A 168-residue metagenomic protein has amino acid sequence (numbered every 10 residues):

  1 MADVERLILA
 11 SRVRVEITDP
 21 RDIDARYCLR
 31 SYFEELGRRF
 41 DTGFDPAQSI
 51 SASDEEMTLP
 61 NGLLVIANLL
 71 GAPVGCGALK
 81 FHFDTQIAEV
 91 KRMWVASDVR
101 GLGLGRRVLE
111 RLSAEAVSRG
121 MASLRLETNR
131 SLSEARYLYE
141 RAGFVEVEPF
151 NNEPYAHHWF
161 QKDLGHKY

Functional and structural regions predicted by a protein language model:
M1, L7-A10, R14, P20-R21 (+4 more regions): C-terminal "cap" of GNAT-fold acetyltransferases
A10-I87, K91, A96, L109-E110 (+3 more regions): Acetyl-CoA-dependent GNAT
G71, G103, G120: Conserved G/P- and acidic residue-centered "switch" motifs that form tight phosphate/ATP-binding loops in soluble
A96-D98, L102, R130: Active-site acidic-Proline motif in GNAT/NAT acetyltransferases
R100, V117, E140: Short polybasic/polar patches that bind polyanions
L102, R106, E110: Residues forming the Rossmann-fold NAD(P)(H) cofactor-binding site
L109, A114-T128: Conserved GNAT acetyl-CoA-binding A-motif
